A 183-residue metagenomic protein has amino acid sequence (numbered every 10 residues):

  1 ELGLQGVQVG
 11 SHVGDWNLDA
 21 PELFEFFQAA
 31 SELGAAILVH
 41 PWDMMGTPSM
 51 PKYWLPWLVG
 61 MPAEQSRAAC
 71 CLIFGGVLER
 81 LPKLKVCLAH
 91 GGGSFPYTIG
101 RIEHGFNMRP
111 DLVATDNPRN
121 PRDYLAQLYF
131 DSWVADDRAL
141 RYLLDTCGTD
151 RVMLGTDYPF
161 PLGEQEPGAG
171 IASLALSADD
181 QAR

Functional and structural regions predicted by a protein language model:
E1, D19-L23, I99-E103, A139-L144: Distinct, well-ordered alpha-helical segments
E1, F26, A69-I73, R80 (+3 more regions): Alpha-helical packing segments of well-folded alpha/beta enzyme cores
E1-G76: Active-site gating/metal-coordination segments in enzymes
L2-V7, L33-A35, P82-K85, P121-L128 (+1 more regions): Short, well-ordered coil/turn segments that N-cap beta-strands
G6-V13, V39-P41, L88-H90, S132-V134 (+1 more regions): A cross-domain feature marking catalytic cores of carbohydrate-active enzymes and several ubiquitous metabolic/repair
G14-D15, D43-S49, L81, G93-Y97 (+2 more regions): Active-site environment of divalent metal-dependent phosphoester hydrolases
G76, P82-D123: Aromatic-lined glycan-binding groove of carbohydrate-active enzymes
L84, S94, Y129-F130, V134-M153 (+1 more regions): Mid-to-C-terminal alpha-helical segments outside catalytic/metal-binding sites
